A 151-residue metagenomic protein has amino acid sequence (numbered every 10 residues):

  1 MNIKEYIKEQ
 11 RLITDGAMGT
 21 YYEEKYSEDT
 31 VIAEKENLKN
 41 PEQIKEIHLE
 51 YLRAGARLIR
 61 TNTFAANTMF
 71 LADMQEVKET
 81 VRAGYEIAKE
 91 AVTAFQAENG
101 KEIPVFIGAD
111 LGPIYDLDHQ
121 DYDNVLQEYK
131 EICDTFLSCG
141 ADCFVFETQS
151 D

Functional and structural regions predicted by a protein language model:
M1-D151: Domain-level signal for soluble alpha/beta catalytic cores
